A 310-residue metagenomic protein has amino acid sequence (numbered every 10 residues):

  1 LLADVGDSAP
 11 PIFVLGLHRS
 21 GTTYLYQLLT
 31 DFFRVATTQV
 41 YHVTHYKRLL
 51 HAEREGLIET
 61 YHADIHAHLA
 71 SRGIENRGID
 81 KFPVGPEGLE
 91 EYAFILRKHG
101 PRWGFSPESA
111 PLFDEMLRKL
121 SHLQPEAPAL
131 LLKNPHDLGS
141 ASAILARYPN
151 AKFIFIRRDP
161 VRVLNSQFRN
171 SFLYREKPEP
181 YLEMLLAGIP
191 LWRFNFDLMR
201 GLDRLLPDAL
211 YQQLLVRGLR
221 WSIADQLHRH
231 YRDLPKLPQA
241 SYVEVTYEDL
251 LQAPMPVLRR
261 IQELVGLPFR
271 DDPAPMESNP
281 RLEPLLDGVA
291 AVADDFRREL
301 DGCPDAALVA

Functional and structural regions predicted by a protein language model:
L1-G6, I12, F168, F172-A310: PAPS-dependent sulfotransferases, especially Golgi type II membrane carbohydrate sulfotransferases
L15-G16: The Walker A (P-loop) glycine that initiates the GxxxxGKT/S ATP-binding motif of P-loop NTPases
S20: ATP-binding Walker
T23-A36: A conserved segment at the C-terminal end of the G1
Y24, S140-R147: A short acidic, amphipathic alpha-helical/loop segment
Y41-L130, N195-L202: PAPS-dependent sulfation machinery
A129-K133, E244-T246: Short catalytic-loop micro-motif centered on adjacent basic/acidic residues
K133-P135, I144-R169: Conserved phosphate-donor/acceptor-positioning beta-strand/loop module used by diverse small-molecule
